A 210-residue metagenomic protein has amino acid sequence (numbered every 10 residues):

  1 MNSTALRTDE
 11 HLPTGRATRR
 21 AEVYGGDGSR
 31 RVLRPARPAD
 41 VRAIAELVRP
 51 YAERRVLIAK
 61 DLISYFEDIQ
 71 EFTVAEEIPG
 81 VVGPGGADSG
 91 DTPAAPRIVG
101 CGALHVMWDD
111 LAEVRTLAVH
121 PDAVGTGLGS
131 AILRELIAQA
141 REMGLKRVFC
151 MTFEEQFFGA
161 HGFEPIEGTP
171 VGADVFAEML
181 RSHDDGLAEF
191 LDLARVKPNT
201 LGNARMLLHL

Functional and structural regions predicted by a protein language model:
N2-T8, L12-I58, E76, R97 (+1 more regions): Short amphipathic alpha-helix that is part of the acyltransferase structural core
H11, D88-D91: Intrinsic-disorder-associated, low-complexity terminal segments enriched in Asp/Asn/His/Tyr and depleted of Lys/Arg
Y51-A52, I166-G168, D184: Short, hinge-like loop/turn segments at secondary-structure boundaries
V56-T73, E77-I78, G100-V119: A conserved beta-strand-loop-helix scaffold within acyl/acetyltransferase catalytic domains
V119, G125-A140, F149-C150: Conserved acetyl-CoA-binding loop-helix of GNAT-fold acetyltransferases
E142, K146, T152-L180: Conserved active-site alpha-helix within GNAT-family acetyltransferase domains
V171-L210: C-terminal "cap" of GNAT-fold acetyltransferases
